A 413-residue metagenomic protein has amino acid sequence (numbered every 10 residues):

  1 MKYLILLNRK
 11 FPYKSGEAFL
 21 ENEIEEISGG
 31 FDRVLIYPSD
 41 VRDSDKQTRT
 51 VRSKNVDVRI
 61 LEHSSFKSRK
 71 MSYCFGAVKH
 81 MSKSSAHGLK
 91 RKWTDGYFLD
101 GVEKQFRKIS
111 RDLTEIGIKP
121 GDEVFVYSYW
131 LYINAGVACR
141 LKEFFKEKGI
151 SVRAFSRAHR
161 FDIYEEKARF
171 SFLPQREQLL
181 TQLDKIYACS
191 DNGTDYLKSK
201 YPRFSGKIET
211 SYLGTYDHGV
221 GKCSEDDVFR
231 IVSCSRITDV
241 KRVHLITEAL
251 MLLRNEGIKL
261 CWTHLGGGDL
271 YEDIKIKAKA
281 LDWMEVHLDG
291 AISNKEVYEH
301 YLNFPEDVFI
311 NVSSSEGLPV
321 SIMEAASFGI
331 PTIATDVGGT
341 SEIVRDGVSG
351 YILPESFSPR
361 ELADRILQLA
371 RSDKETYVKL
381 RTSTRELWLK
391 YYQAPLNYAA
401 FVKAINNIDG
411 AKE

Functional and structural regions predicted by a protein language model:
M1-S64: N-terminal subdomain of nucleotide-sugar transferases
A18, N22, F229, S233-L252 (+2 more regions): A conserved mid-protein helix/loop that constitutes part of the nucleotide-sugar donor-binding site
P38, R153-H159, Q175-V220, D289: Donor nucleotide-sugar binding/catalytic pocket of nucleotide-sugar-dependent glycosyltransferases
K275-H300: Nucleotide-activated donor-binding/catalytic signature segment of Leloir-type glycosyltransferases, i.e., the conserved
V308, P331-A334, V344, I352: Short hydrophobic beta-strand element within catalytic cores of glycosyltransferases and related nucleotide-activated
S314: Aromatic "clamp/platform" in nucleotide-sugar-dependent glycosyltransferases that forms part of the donor/acceptor
S341-Q368: Change "using UDP/GDP/dTDP sugars" to "using nucleotide sugars
E375-A394, A400-K403: A short, well-ordered alpha-helix in the C-terminal region of glycosyltransferases
